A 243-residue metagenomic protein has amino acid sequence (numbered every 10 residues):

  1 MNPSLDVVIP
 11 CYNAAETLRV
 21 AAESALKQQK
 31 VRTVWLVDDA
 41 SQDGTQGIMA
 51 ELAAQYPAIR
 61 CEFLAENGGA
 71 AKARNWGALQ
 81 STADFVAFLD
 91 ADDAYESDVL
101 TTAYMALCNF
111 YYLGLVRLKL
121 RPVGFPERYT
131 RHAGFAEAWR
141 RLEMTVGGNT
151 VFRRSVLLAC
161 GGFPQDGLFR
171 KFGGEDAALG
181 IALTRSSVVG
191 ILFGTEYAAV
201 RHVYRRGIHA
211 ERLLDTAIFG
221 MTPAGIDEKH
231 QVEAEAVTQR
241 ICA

Functional and structural regions predicted by a protein language model:
E23-R32: Short, acidic, metal-binding catalytic loop of nucleotide-sugar glycosyltransferases
S24, D38-I48, E66, D90: A conserved acidic beta->alpha catalytic loop
L64-S81: Glycine-rich, basic loop-to-helix element that forms the pyrophosphate-binding segment of sugar-nucleotide handling
V86: Short aromatic/hydrophobic "clamp" motif used to bind/position activated sugar donors
A94, D98-Y129: Conserved donor NDP-sugar-binding/catalytic core segment of glycosyltransferases
R121-P122, G194-T216: Active-site donor/metal-binding and catalytic loop motifs of nucleotide-sugar-dependent glycosylation enzymes
F135-V151: A recurrent flexible, glycine/aromatic-enriched loop bordering the glycosyltransferase active site that acts as
R170-L179: Acidic donor-binding loop at a coil-to-helix junction in glycosyltransferase catalytic cores that engages
